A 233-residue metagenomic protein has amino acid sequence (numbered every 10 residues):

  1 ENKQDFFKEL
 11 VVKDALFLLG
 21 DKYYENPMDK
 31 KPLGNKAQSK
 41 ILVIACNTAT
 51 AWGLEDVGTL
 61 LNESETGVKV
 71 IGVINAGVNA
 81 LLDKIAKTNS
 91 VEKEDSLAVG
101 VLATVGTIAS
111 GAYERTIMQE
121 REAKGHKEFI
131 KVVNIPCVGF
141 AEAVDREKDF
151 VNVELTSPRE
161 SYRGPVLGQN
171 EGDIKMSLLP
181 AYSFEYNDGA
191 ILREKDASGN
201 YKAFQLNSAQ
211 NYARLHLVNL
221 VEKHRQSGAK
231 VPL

Functional and structural regions predicted by a protein language model:
E1-L233: Non-catalytic structural scaffold of enzyme domains
